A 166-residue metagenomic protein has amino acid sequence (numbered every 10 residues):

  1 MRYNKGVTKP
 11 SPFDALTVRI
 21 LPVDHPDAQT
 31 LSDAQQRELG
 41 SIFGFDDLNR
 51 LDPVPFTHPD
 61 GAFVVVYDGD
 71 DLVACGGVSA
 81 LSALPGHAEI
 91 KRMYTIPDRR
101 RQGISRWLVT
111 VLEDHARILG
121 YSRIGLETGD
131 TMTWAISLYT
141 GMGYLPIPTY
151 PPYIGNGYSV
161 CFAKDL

Functional and structural regions predicted by a protein language model:
R2, P12-F13, V23-D24, S122-G125 (+1 more regions): C-terminal "cap" of GNAT-fold acetyltransferases
K5, K9-K91, I96-D98, V109-V111 (+3 more regions): Acetyl-CoA-dependent GNAT
P85, G103, W134: Residues that form or flank phosphate/diphosphate-binding pockets in enzymes that use nucleotide phosphates
I96-D98, Q102, D130: Active-site acidic-Proline motif in GNAT/NAT acetyltransferases
V109, A116-E127: Conserved GNAT acetyl-CoA-binding A-motif
